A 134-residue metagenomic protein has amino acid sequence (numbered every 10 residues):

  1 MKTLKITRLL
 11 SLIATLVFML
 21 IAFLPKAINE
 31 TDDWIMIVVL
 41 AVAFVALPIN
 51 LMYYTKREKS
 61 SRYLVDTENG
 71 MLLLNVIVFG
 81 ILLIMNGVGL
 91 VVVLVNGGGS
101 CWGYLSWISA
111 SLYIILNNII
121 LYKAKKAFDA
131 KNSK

Functional and structural regions predicted by a protein language model:
M1-L10, D66-V78: Juxtamembrane interface helix immediately N-terminal to a transmembrane segment
M1-N50: N-terminal signal-anchor transmembrane alpha-helix
T3, L51-L64, I114-K134: Cytosolic juxtamembrane helix at the C-terminal end of the final transmembrane segment
S11, L16, I37, A46-L47 (+6 more regions): Short linear sequence motifs
A14, D32-M36, Y53, N69-L72 (+4 more regions): Low-complexity, compositionally biased segments
V17-I28, A46-Y53, M85-V92, L116-K123: Residue-level signal for alpha-helical transmembrane segments in multi-pass membrane proteins
K26-V38, S60-V65, L82-I108, A124-N132: Interfacial non-cytosolic loop connecting adjacent transmembrane helices
A43-I49, E68-V91, I108-I114: Hydrophobic alpha-helical membrane segments
